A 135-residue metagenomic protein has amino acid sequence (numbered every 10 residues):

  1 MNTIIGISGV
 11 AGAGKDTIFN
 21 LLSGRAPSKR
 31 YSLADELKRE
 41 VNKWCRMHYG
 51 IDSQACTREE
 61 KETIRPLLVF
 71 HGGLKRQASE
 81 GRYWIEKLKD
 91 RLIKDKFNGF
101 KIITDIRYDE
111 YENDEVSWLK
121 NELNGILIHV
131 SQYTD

Functional and structural regions predicted by a protein language model:
M1-I5: Extreme N-terminal starter segment of soluble prokaryotic enzymes
I7, A26, S53: Sparse, context-dependent recognition of short Cys/His-centered cofactor- or disulfide-binding micro-motifs
V10: P-loop (Walker A) phosphate-binding loop of NTP-binding proteins
K15: Conserved lysine of the Walker
I18-F19: Post-Walker A alpha-helix
R25, K29, K87-D135: ATP-dependent NMP and nucleoside kinases share a basic, alpha-helical "lid"
L33-K101: ATP-dependent small-molecule kinase phosphotransfer cores that center on conserved nucleotide phosphate-binding segments
